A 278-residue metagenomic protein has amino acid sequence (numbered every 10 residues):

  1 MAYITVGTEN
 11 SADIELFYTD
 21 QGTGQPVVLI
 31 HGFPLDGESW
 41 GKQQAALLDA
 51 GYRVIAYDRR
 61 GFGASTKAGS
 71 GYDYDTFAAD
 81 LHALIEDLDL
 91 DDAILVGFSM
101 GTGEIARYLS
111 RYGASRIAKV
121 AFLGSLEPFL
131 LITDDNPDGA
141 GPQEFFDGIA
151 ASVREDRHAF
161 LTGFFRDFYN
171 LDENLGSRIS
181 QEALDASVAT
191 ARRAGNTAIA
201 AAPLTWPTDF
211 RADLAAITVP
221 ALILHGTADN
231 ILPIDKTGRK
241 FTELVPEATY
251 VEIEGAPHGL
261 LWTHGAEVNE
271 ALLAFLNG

Functional and structural regions predicted by a protein language model:
M1-V28, D49-Y52, L90-D91, A118 (+2 more regions): Alpha/beta-hydrolase fold catalytic core
E9-S70: Conserved HGGG/HGGXW glycine-rich cap/lid loop of the alpha/beta-hydrolase fold
T76-A93: Conserved acidic catalytic loop of the alpha/beta-hydrolase fold
A106-R111, S115-E155: Flexible "cap/lid" loop of the alpha/beta hydrolase fold
L131-I132, N136-A140, A151-A215: Conserved alpha/beta-hydrolase catalytic His-Asp/Glu region
I217, I223-H225, D229: Short beta-strand/loop motif that positions the catalytic acidic residue of the alpha/beta-hydrolase fold
N230-K236: Conserved alpha/beta-hydrolase "acid-adjacent" motif
E247-G278: Catalytic active-site module of serine/aspartate enzymes centered on a nucleophile-bearing elbow/loop
